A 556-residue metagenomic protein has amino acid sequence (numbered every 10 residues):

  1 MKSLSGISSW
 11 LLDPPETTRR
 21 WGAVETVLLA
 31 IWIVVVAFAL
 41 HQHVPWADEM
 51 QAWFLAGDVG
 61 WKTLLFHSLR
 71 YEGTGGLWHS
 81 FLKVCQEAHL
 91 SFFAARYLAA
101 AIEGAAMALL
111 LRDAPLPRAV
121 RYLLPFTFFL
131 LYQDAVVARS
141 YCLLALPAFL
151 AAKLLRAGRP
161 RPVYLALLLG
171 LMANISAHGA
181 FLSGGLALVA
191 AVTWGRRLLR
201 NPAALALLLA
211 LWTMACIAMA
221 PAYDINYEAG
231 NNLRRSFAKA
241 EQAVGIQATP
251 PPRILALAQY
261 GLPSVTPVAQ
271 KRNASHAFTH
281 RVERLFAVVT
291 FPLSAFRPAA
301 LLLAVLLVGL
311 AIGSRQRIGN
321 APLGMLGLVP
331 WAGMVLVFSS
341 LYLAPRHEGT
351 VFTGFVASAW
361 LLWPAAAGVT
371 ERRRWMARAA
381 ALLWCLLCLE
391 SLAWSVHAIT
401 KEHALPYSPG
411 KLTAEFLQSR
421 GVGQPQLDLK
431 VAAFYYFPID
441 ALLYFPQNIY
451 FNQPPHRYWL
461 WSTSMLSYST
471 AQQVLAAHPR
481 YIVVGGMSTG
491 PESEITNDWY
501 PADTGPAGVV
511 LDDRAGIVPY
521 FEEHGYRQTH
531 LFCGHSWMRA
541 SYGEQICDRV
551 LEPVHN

Functional and structural regions predicted by a protein language model:
K2-W10, L154, L182-M214, N232: Perimembrane helix-loop-helix junctions
T26, V163, A203-M214, L302-V305 (+2 more regions): Signature aromatic-anchored transmembrane alpha helix within multi-pass, membrane-resident enzymes that catalyze glycan
A30, Y97-Y122, V308-I312: Transmembrane-helix motifs of polytopic, lipid-linked glycan transferases
V34, L130-Y132, F149-L150, P162-A187 (+1 more regions): Membrane-interface alpha helices of multi-pass inner-membrane proteins
V36-H43, G76-H79, F92, R96 (+5 more regions): Aromatic- and kink-enriched transmembrane "portal" helix at the membrane-lumen/periplasm boundary that abuts
A52-A56, W61-A101, R281-R284, F437-I439: Short hydrophobic/aromatic helix or loop-helix immediately within or flanking a transmembrane segment in polytopic
K401-S408, Q418-I495, H535: Short periplasmic/luminal acceptor-recognition loop of GT-C membrane glycosyltransferases, typified by
H478-N556: Aromatic/acidic, Gly/Pro-rich catalytic loop(s) in extracytoplasmic/lumenal soluble domains of multi-pass membrane
